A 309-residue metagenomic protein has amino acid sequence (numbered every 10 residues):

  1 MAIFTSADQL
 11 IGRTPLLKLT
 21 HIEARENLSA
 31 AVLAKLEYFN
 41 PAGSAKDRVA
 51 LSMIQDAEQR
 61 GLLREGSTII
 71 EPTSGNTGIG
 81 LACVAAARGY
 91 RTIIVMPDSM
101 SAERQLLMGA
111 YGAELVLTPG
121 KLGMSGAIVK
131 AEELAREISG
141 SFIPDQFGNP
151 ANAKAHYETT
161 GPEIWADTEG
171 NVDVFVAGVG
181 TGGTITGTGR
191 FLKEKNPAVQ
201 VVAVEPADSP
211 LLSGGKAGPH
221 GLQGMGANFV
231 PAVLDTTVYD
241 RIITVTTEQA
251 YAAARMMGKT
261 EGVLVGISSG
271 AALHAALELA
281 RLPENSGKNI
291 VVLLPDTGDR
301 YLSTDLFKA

Functional and structural regions predicted by a protein language model:
M1-A309: PLP-dependent amino-acid enzyme catalytic core
